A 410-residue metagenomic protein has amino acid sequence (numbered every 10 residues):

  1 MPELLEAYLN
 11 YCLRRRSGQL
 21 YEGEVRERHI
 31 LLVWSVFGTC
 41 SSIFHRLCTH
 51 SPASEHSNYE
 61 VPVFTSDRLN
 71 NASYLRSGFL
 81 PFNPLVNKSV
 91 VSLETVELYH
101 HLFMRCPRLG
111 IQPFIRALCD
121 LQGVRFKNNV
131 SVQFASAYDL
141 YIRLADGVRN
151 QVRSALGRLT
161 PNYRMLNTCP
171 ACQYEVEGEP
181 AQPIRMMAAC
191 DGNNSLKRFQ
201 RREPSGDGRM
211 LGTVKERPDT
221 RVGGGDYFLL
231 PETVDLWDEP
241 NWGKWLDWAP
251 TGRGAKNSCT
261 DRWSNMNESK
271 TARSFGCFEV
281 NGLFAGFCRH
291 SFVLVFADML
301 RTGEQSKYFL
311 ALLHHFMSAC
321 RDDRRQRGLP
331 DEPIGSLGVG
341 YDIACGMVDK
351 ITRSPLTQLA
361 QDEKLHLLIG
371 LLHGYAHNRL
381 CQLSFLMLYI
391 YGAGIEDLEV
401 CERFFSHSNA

Functional and structural regions predicted by a protein language model:
M1-A410: Hydrophobic core positions in small helical hairpin nucleic-acid-binding modules
